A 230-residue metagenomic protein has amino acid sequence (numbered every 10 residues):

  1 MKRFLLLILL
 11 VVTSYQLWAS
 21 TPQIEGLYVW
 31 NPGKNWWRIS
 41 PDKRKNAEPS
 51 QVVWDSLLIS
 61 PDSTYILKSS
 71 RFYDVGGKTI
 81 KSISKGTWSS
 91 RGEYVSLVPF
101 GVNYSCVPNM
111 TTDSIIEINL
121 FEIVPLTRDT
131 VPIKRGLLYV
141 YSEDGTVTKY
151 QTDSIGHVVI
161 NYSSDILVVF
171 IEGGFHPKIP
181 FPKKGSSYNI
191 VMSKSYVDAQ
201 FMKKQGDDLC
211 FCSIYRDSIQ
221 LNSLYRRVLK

Functional and structural regions predicted by a protein language model:
M1-T13: Sec-dependent N-terminal signal peptides
A19-K230: Lipid interaction determinants
